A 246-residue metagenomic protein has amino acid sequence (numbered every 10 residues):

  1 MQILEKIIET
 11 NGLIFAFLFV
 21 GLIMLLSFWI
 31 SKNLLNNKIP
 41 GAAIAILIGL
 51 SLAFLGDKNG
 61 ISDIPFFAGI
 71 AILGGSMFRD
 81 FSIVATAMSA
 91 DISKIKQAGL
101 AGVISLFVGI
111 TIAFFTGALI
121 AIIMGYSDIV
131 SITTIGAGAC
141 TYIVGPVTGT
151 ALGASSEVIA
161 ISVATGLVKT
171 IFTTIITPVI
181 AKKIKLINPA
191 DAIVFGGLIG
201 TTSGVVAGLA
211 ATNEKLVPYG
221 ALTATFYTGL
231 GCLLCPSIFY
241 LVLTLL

Functional and structural regions predicted by a protein language model:
M1-T10, L246: Short, strongly hydrophobic alpha-helical membrane anchors
I7-V20, F66-S82, V108, D128-A137 (+3 more regions): Structural signature of hydrophobic alpha-helical transmembrane segments
E9, L13-V20, L73, I92-A118 (+2 more regions): Entry/N-cap segments of selected transmembrane alpha helices and their immediately preceding amphipathic helices
A16-W29, A45-G56, S82-A85, G117 (+2 more regions): Hydrophobic core segments of alpha-helical transmembrane domains in multi-pass membrane transport and ion-translocation
S31-I39, I61-A71, M88-I104, M124 (+3 more regions): Interfacial helix-loop-helix linkers and transmembrane-helix boundary segments in multi-pass membrane proteins
G49-F54, F67-Q97, I143: Hydrophobic transmembrane alpha-helices of secondary-active transporters and Na+-translocating membrane complexes
I104-G145, F172-I187: Transmembrane alpha-helices that form the ion-translocation and gating core of multi-pass ion transport proteins
I129-F172, P189-F226: Alpha-helical membrane segments and immediately flanking helix-loop junctions that form or couple to the substrate/ion
